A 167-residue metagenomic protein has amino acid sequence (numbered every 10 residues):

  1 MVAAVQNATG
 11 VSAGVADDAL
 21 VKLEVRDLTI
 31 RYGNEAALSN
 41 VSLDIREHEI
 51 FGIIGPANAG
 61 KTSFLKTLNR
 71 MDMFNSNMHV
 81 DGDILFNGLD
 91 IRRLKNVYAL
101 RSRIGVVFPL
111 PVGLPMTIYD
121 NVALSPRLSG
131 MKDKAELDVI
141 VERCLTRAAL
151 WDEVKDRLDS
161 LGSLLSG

Functional and structural regions predicted by a protein language model:
M1-T29: ABC-family P-loop ATPase nucleotide-binding domain
V15-K22, I30-N40, E47, D72-N77 (+1 more regions): A short, flexible loop at the N-terminus of ABC-type nucleotide-binding domains that lies
G52, K66, D83-I84, Y98-L110 (+3 more regions): ABC nucleotide-binding domain signature
I54-P56: The feature captures the beta-strand-to-loop junction immediately N-terminal to the Walker
A59, M73-N77, L110-D120: Conserved catalytic motifs of ABC-family nucleotide-binding domains
N69, Y119-L128, D138, E142 (+2 more regions): Short helical segment in ABC ATPase nucleotide-binding domains corresponding to the A-loop/adjacent helical element
S76-H79, L89-G105, L128: ABC ATPase NBD coupling module
D83-D90, K134-D156: Conserved ABC ATPase "signature" region
